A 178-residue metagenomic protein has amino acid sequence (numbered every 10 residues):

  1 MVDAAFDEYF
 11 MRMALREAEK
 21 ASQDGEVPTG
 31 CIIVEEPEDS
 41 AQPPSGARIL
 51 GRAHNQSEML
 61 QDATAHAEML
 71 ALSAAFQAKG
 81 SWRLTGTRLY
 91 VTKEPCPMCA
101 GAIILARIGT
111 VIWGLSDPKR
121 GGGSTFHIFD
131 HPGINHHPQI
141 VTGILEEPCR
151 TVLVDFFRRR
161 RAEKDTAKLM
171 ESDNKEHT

Functional and structural regions predicted by a protein language model:
M1-A21, E38-S45, P95-T178: Zinc-dependent deaminase
F6, V27-T29: Short loop/turn microsegments at loop-to-beta-strand junctions
M11, L50, E68, L72 (+1 more regions): A general structural signal for well-ordered alpha-helical segments in protein cores
A14, A18-A21, C31, A67 (+1 more regions): Small-residue (primarily alanine) positions within well-ordered alpha-helices, especially packing/interaction faces
P28, R83, R88-T92, I112 (+1 more regions): Conserved beta-strand segments that form the floor/walls of ligand-binding pockets within enzyme and binding domains
I32-P37: Short hydrophobic alpha-helical segments used for membrane anchoring or interfacial signaling
P44-S57: Short beta->alpha transition motifs characteristic of CBS
T64-A65, M69-M98: Short HxH-centered metal-ligating active-site micro-motif
